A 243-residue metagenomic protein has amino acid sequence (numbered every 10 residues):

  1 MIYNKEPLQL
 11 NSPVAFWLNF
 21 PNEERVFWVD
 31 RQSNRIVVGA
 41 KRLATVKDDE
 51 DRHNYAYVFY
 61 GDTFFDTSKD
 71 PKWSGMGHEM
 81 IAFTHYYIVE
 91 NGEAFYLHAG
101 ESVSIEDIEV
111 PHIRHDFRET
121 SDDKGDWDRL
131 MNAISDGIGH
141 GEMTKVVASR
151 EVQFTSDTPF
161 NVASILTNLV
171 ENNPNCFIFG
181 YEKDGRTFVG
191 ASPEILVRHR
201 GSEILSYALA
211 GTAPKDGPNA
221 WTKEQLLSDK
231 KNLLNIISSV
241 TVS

Functional and structural regions predicted by a protein language model:
M1-N54, V152-F160: Short Lys/Arg-enriched alpha/beta "domain-start" segment
N22-R31, Y57-F59, T144-V146, C176-G180: A short, Trp-centered hydrophobic/proline-enriched beta-strand micro-motif
R31-Q32, Y87-E93, E182-G185, S192-E203: Short acidic-glycine loop/turn motifs at beta-strand connectors
R35, L43-A44, S102-V103, I195 (+1 more regions): Short, surface-exposed beta-strand-loop junctions and turns on beta-sheet-rich folds
T45-E151: Non-catalytic accessory segments adjacent to catalytic cores
T67-D70, V89-N91, I105, S156-D157 (+4 more regions): Short helix/loop capping segments that flank catalytic or ligand/cofactor-binding pockets
F95-H98, R198-S243: Cytosolic ligand/metal-binding cores
P111-T187, A191-I195, S238-S243: Active-site pocket-lining segments that scaffold enzyme catalytic pockets across diverse folds
